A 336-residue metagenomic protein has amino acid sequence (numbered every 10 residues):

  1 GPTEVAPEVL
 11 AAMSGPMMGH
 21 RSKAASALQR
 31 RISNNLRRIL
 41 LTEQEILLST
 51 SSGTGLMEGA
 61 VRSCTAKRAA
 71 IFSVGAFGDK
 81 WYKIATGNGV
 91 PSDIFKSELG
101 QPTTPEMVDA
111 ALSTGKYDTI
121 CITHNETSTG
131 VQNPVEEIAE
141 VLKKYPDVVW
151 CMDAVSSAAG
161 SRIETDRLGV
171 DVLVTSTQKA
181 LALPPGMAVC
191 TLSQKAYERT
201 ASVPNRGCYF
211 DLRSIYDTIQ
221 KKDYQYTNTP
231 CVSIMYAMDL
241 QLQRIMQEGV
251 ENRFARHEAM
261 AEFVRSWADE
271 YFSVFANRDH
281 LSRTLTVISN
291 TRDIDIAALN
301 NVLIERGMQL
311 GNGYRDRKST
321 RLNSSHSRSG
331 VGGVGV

Functional and structural regions predicted by a protein language model:
P2-T50: A glycine-/small-polar-enriched, mobile loop at the entrance of the PLP active site in fold-type I
E4-V5, Q178-F263: Active-site C-terminal subdomain of aminotransferase-like
R31-L40, L242-A276: Conserved PLP-dependent catalytic core of the aminotransferase class-I/II
E43-A70, V74, G78-Y82: Conserved beta-loop-alpha segment that forms the PLP phosphate-binding cup at the N-terminus of a helix
P102-S157, V172: Active-site phosphate-binding strand-loop segment of PLP-dependent enzymes
D166-Q178: Conserved active-site segment immediately N-terminal to the catalytic lysine that forms the internal aldimine
V274-L303: Conserved PLP-binding catalytic core of the aspartate aminotransferase-like
L322-G335: Positively charged, low-complexity/disordered segments
